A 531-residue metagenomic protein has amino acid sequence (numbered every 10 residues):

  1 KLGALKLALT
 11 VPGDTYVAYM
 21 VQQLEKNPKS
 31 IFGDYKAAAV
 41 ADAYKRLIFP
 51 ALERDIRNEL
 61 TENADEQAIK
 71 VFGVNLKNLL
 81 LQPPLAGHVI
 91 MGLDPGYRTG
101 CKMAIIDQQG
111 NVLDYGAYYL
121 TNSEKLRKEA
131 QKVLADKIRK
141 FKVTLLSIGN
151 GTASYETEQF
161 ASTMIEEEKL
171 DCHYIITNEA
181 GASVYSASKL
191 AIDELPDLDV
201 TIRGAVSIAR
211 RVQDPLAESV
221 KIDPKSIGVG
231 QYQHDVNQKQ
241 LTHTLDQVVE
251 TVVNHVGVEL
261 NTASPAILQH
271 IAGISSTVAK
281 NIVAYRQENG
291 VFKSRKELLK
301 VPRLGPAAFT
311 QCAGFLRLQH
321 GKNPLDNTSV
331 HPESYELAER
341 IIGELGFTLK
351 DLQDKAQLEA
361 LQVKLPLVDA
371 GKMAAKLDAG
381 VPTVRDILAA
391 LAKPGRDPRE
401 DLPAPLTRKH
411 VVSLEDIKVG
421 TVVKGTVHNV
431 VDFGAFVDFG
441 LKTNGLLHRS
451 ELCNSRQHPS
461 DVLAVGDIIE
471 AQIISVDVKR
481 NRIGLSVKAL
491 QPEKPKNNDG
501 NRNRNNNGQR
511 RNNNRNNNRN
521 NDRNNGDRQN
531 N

Functional and structural regions predicted by a protein language model:
K1, L80-P84, I90-Y97, M103-I105 (+11 more regions): Replace "in large, NTP-powered and nucleic-acid-processing enzymes" with "in large, NTP-powered factors and other
K1-V89, Q108, Q131-D136, K140: Extended, highly charged clamp/arch subdomains and adjacent linkers that form or line substrate-binding channels
L2-G13, Q23-I48, R210-L241, E344 (+1 more regions): Structured, non-catalytic alpha/beta "coupling" segments that mediate domain-domain communication and provide generic
T15-A18, T99-Y119, E124, F433-V465: Nucleotide-binding motor/catalytic cores of P-loop/tubulin-like NTPases across gene-expression machines
A68-L80, A86-V89, R98-D246: Phosphate- and other anionic-substrate recognition elements at nucleic-acid/protein interfaces
L93-Y97, G151-A153, T177-V184, K225-Q238 (+4 more regions): A glycine-rich phosphate-binding loop feature that marks nucleotide/adenosyl-phosphate handling sites
D193-V291, P306, T310-I342, T383-P403 (+3 more regions): Long, highly charged, low-complexity intrinsically disordered interaction regions that mediate electrostatic DNA/RNA
G321-N531: Single-stranded RNA-binding regions, centering on S1/OB-family and related RNA-binding modules
